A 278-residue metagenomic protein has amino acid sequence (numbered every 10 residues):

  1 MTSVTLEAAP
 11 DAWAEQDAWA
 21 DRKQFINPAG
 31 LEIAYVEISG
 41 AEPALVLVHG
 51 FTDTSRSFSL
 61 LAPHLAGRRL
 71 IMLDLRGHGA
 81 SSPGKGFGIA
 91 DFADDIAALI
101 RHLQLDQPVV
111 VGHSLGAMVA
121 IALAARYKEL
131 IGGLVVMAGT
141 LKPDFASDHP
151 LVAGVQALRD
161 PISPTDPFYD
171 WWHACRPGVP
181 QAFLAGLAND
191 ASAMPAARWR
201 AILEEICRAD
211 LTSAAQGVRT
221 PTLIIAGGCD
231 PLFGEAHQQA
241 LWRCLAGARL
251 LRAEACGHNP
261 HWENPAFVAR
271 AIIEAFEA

Functional and structural regions predicted by a protein language model:
M1-L45, A66-R68, L105-D106, A193 (+2 more regions): Alpha/beta-hydrolase fold catalytic core
L31-S82: Conserved HGGG/HGGXW glycine-rich cap/lid loop of the alpha/beta-hydrolase fold
D91-P108: Conserved acidic catalytic loop of the alpha/beta-hydrolase fold
I121-R126, I131-P161: Flexible "cap/lid" loop of the alpha/beta hydrolase fold
F145-P150, P161-G217: Conserved alpha/beta-hydrolase catalytic His-Asp/Glu region
V218, I224-A226: Short beta-strand/loop motif that positions the catalytic acidic residue of the alpha/beta-hydrolase fold
C229-F233: Acidic catalytic loop of the alpha/beta-hydrolase fold
C256-A269: Catalytic histidine-centered segment of alpha/beta-hydrolase-like enzymes
